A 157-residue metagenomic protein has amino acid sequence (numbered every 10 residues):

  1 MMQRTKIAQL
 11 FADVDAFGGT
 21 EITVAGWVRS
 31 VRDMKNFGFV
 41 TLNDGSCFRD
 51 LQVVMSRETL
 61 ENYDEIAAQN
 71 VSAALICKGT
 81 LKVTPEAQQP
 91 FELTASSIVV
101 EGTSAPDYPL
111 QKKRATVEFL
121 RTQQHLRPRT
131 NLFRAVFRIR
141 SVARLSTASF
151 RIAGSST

Functional and structural regions predicted by a protein language model:
M1-T157: Class II aminoacyl-tRNA synthetase catalytic cores and aaRS-like
